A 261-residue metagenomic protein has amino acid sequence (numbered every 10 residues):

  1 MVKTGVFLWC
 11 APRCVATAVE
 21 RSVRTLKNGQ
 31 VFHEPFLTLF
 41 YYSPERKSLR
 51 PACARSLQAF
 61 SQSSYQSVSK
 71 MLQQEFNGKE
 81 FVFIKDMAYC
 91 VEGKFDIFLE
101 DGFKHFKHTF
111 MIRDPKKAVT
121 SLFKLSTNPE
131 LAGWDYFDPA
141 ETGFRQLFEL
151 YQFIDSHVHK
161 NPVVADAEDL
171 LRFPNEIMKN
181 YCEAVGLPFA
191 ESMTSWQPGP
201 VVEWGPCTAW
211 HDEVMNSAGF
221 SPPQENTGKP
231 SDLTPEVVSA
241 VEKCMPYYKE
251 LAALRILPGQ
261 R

Functional and structural regions predicted by a protein language model:
M1-F76: PAPS-dependent sulfotransferase catalytic core
M1-V6, P188-R261: PAPS-dependent sulfotransferases, especially Golgi type II membrane carbohydrate sulfotransferases
G5, F81, K107-T109: Structural motif
F7, V82-F83, V163-D166: Short catalytic-loop micro-motif centered on adjacent basic/acidic residues
P51-F60, G133-Y136, W210-F220: A polyampholytic, Gly/Pro-enriched intrinsically disordered region
F60-S67, P139-Q146, E236-K243: Soluble or luminal CAZymes and related metallo-dependent hydrolases
K70-F95: Glycine-rich phosphate-binding loop used to anchor ATP phosphates in small-molecule kinases, encompassing both
M87-S192, A209-D212: PAPS-dependent sulfotransferase catalytic domain
